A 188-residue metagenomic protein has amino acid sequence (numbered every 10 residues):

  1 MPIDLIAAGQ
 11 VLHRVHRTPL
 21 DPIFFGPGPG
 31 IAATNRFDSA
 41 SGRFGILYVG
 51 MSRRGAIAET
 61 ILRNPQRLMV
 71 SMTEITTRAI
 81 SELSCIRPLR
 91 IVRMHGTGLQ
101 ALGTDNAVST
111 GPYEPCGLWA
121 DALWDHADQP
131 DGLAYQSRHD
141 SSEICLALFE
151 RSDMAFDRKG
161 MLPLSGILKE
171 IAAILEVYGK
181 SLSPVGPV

Functional and structural regions predicted by a protein language model:
M1-R36, R67-V188: Active-site and NAD+-binding cores of ADP-ribose-processing enzymes
F37-R67: Extended catalytic/binding region for NAD+/ADP-ribose chemistry, centered on the ART fold
